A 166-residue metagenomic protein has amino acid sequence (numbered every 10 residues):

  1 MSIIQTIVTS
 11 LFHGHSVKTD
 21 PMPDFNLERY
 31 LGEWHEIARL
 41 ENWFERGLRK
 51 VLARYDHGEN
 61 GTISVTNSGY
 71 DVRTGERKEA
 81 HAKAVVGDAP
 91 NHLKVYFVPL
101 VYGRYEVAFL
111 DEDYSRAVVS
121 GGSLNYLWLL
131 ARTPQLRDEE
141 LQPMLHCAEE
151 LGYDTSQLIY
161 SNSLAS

Functional and structural regions predicted by a protein language model:
M1-S166: A beta-rich soluble binding module of mature secreted/lumenal proteins
